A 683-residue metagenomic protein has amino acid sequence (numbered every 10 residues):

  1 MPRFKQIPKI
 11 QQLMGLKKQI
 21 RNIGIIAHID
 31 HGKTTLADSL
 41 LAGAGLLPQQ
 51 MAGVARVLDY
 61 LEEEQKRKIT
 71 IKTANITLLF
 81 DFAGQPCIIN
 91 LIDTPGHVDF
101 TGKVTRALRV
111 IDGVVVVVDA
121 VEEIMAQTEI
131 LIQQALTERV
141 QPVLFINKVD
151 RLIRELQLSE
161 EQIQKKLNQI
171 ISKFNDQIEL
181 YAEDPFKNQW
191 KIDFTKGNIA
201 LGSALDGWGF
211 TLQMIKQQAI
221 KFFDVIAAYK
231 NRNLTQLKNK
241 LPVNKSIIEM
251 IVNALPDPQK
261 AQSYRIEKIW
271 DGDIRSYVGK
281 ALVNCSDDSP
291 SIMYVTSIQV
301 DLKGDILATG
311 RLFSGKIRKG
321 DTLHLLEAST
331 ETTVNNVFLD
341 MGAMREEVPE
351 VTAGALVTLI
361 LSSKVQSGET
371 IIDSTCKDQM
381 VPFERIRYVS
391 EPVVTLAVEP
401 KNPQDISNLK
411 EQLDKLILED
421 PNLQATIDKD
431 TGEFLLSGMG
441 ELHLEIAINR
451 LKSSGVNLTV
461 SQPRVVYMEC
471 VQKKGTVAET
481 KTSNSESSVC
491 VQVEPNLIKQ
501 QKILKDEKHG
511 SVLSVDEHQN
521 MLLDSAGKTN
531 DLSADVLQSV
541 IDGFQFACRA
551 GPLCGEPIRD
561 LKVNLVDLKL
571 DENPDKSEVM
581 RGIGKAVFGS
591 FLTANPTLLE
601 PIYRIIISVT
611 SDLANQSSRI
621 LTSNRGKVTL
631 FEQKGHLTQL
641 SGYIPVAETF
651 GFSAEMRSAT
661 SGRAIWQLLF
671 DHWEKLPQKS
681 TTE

Functional and structural regions predicted by a protein language model:
M1-I29, I124-D301: P-loop NTPase catalytic nucleotide-binding module
P2-V110, V114, V118, L156-S159 (+2 more regions): P-loop NTPase switch module centered on the Walker A-proximal segment
T35, L241-K260, A355-T375: Structured, non-catalytic alpha/beta "coupling" segments that mediate domain-domain communication and provide generic
A74, F100-R106, Q127-L131, Y294 (+4 more regions): Well-ordered alpha-helical segments embedded in enzymatic catalytic cores
L91-D93, A200-L201, V295, L436-S437: Short hydrophobic beta-strand that contains or immediately precedes a catalytic carboxylate
I92, V116-D119, F145-N147, A397 (+1 more regions): Conserved beta-strand segments of the P-loop GTPase G domain that flank and frequently precede/overlap
T94, V115, A120-M125, Q424-T426: A conserved hydrophobic secondary-structure block that centers on an alpha-helix together with its immediately flanking
E160, Q164, F174-Y181, P185-Q189 (+6 more regions): Accessory interaction regions appended to the cores of large information-processing enzymes
